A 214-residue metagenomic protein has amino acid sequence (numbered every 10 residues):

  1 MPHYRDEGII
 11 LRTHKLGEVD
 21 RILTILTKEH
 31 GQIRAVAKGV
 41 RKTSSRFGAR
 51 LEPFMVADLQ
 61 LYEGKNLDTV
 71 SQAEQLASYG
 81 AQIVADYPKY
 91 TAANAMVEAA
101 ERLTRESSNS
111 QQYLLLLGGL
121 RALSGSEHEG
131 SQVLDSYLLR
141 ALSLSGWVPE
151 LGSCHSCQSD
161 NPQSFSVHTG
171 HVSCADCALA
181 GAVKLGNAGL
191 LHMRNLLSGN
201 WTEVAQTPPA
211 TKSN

Functional and structural regions predicted by a protein language model:
M1-N214: Non-catalytic alpha-helical scaffolds and adjoining flexible linkers that form interface surfaces for assembly
